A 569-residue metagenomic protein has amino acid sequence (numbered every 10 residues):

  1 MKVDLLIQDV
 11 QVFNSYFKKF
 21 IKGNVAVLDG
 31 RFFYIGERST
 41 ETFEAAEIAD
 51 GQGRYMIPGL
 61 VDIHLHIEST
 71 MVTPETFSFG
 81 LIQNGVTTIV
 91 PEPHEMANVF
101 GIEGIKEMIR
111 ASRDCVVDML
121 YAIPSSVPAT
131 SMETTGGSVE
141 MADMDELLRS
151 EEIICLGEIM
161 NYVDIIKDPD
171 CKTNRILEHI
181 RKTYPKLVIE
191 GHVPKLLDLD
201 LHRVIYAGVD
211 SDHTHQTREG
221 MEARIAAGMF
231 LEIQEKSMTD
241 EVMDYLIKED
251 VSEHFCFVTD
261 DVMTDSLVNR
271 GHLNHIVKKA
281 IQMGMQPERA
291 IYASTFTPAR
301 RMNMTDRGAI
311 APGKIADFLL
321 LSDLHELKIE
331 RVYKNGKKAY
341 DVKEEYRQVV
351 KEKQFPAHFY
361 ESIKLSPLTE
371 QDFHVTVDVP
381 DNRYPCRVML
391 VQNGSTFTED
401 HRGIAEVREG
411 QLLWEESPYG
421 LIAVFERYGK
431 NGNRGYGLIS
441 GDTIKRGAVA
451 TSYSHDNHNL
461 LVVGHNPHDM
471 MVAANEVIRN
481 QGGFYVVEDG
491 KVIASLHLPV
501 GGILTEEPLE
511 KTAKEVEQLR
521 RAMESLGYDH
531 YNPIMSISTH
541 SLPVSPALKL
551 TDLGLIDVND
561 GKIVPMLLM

Functional and structural regions predicted by a protein language model:
M1-G23, V27-F33, R38, I82-Q83 (+2 more regions): Active-site microenvironment of metallo-dependent hydrolases
D4-L6, A46-E47, T87-I89, V117-L120 (+11 more regions): Structural motif
L6, G59-V61, F257, N466: Residue-level marker for buried hydrophobic side chains located in beta-strands that build the well-ordered beta-sheet
R38, P93-M96, P124-S125, N161 (+6 more regions): Short, ordered loop/turn segments at secondary-structure junctions
R38-F43, I48-D114, H468: Metal-associated gating/positioning segment near the N- to mid-region
S78-V188, I493-H497: Divalent-metal coordination cores built from histidine and acidic residues
F100-G104, T130-G136, K167-C171, D200-V204 (+9 more regions): Short acidic, glycine/serine/threonine-rich loops at helix termini
S138-G157, D164-I233, S237-F257, V268-Q282 (+1 more regions): Histidine/acidic residue-rich metal-binding segments in metalloenzymes
